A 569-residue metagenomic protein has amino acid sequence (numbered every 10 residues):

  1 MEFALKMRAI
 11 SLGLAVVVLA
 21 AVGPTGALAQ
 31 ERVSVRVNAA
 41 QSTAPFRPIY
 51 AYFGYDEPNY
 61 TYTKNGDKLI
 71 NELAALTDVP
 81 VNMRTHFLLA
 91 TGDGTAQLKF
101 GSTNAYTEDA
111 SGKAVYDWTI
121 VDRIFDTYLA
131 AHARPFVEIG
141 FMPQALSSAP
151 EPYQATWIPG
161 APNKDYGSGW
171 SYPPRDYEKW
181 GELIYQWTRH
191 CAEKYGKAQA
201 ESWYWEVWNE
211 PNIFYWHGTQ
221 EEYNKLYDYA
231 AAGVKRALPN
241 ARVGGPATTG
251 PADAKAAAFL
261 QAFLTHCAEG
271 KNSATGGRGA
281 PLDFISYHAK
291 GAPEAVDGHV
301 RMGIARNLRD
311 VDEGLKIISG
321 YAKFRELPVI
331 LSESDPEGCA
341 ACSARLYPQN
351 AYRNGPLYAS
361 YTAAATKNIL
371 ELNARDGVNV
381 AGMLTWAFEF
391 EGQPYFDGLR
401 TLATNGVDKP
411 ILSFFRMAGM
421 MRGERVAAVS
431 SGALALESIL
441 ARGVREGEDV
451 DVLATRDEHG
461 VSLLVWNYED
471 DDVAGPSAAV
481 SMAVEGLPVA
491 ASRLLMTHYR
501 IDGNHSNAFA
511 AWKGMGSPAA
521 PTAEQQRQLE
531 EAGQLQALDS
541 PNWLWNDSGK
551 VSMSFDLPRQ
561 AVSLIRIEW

Functional and structural regions predicted by a protein language model:
M1-L14: Bacterial N-terminal signal peptides that target proteins for export
S11-G23: Bacterial N-terminal signal peptides
G26-Y204, Q220-P251, G276-P281, G320-R325 (+5 more regions): Non-catalytic accessory regions flanking glycosidase/transglycosidase catalytic cores in CAZymes
Y60, L89-G92, Q144, W208-F214 (+2 more regions): Conserved radical SAM core fold
M142-Q144, W208-I213, T248-D253, E333-A340 (+1 more regions): Short, internal active-site loops enriched in acidic
R175, G218-E222, P251, G298-A305 (+2 more regions): Alpha-helix capping and helix-loop boundary segments enriched in small/acidic/polar residues
I184, E201-W203, V207-N209, A241 (+5 more regions): Aromatic- and acid-rich polysaccharide-binding/catalytic face of secreted or lumenal carbohydrate-active enzymes
K290-H299, I318-A359, W386-L402: Active-site clefts of carbohydrate-active enzymes
